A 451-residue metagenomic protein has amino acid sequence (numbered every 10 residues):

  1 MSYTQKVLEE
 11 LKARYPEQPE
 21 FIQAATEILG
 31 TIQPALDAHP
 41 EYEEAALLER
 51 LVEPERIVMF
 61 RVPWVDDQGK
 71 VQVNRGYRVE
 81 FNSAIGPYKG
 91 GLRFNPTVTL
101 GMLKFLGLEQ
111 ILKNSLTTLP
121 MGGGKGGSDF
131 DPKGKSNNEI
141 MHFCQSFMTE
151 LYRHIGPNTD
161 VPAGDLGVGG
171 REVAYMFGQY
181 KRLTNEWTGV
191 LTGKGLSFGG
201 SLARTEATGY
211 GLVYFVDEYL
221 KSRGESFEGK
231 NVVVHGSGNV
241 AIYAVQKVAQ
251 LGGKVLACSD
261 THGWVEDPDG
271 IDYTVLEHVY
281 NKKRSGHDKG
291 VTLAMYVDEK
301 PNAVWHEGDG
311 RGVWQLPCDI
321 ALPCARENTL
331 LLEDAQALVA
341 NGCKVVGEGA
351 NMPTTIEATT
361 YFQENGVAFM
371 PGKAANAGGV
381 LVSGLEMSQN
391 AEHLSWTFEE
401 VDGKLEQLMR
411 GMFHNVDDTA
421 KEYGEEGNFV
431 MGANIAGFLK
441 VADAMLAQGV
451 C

Functional and structural regions predicted by a protein language model:
M1-L202, K440-G449: N-terminal ligand-binding/catalytic initiation module
S2, P16, E20-Q23, E27 (+24 more regions): Conserved active-site and cofactor/substrate-binding residues in soluble primary-metabolism enzymes
S2-P19, A24, Y219, A337-C451: Adenosine-phosphate binding glycine-rich loop
I32, L103-L106, M176, L212-L220 (+4 more regions): Buried hydrophobic packing segments
I57, Y77-R78, P120, G127 (+7 more regions): Structural motif
T159-A163, W187-L191, V234, A257-D260 (+5 more regions): General beta-strand structural signal in soluble alpha/beta enzymes
G200-Q315: Glycine-rich phosphate/diphosphate-binding loop of Rossmann-like nucleotide-binding domains
G263-F369, A374: Rossmann-like adenosine-cofactor binding region
